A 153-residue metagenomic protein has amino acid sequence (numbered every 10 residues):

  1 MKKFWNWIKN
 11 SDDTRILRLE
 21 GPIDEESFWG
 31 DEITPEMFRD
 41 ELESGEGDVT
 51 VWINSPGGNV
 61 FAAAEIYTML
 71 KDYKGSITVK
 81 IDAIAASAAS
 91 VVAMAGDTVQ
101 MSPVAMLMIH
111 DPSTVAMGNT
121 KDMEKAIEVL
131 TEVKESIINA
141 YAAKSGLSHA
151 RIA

Functional and structural regions predicted by a protein language model:
M1-A153: Terminal-region recognition feature
